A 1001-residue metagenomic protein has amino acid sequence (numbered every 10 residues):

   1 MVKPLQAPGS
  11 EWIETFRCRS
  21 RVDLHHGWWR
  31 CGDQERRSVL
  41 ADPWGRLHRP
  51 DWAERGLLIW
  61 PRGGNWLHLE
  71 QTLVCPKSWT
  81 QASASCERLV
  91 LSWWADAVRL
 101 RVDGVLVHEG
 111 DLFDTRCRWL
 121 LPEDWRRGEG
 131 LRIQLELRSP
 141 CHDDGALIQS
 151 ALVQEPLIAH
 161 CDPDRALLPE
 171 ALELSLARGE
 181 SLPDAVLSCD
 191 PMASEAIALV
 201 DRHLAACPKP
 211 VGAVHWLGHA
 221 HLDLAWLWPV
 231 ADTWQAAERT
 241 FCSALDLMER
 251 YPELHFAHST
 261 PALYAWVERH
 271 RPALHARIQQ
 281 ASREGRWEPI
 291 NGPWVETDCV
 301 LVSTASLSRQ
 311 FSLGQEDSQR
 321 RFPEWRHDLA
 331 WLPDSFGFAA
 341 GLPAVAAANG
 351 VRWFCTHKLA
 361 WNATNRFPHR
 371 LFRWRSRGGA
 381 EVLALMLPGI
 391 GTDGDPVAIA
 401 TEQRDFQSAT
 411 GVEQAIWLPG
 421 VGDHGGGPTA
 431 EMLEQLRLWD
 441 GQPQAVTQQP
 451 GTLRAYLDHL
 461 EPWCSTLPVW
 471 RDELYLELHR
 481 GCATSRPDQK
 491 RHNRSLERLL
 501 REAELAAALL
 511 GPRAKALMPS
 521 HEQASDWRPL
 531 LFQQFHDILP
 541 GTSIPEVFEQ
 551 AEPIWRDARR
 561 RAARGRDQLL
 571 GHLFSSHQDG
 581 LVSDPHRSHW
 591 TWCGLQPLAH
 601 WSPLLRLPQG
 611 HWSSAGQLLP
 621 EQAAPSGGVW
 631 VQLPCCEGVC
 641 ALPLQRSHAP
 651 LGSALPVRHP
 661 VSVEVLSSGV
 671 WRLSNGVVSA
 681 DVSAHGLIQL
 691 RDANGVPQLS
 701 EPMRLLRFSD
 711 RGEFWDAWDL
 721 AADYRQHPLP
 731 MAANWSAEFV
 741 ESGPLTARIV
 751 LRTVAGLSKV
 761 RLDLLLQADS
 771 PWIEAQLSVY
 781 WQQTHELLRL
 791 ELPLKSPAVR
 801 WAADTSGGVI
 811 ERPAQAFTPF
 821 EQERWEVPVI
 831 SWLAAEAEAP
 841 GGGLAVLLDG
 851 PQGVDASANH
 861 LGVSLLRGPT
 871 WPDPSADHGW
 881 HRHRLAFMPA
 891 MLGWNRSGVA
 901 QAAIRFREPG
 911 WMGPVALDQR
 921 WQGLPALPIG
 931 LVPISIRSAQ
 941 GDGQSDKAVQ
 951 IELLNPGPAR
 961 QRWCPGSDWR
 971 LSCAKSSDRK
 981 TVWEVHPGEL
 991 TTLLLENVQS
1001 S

Functional and structural regions predicted by a protein language model:
M1-R55, Q149-H160: Accessory carbohydrate-binding/adhesion or oligomerization-edge regions at the termini of glycan-active proteins
V2-P8, V90-S92, V98-R309, S318 (+1 more regions): N-terminal catalytic cores of secreted or lumenal carbohydrate-active enzymes
P61-T80: Short beta-strands within extracellular/lumenal beta-sheet-rich domains
W79-G104, C593-L595, L605: Aromatic-lined ligand-binding clefts that engage carbohydrates, nucleic acids, or primary amines
R126, G130-P191, A213-H215, H221-L222 (+3 more regions): Active-site and substrate-binding clefts of carbohydrate-active enzymes
C299-R320, L387-Q407, A747: Alpha-helical scaffold elements lining the catalytic groove of polysaccharide deacetylases
F322-P368, T429-M432: Catalytic domains of cell-wall/extracellular-matrix polysaccharide-remodeling enzymes, centered on de-N-acetylation
L342-A347, W361, R370-L371, M386 (+6 more regions): C-terminal (or distal) subdomains of carbohydrate-active enzymes
